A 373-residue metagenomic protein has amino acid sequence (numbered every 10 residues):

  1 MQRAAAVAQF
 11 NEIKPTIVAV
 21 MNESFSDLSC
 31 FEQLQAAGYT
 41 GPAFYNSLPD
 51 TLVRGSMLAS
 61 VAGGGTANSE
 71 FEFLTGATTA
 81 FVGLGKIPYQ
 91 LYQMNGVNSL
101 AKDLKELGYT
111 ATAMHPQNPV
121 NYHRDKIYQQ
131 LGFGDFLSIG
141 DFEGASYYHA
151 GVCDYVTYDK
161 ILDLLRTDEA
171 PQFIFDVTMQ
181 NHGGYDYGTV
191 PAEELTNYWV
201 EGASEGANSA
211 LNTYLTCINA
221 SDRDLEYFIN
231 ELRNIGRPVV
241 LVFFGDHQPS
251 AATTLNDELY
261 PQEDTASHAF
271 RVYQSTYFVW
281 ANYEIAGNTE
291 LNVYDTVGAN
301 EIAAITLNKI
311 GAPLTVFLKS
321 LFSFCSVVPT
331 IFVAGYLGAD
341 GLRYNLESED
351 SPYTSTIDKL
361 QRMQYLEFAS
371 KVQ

Functional and structural regions predicted by a protein language model:
R3-P15, A19-Q373: Solvent-exposed soluble domains appended to multi-pass membrane proteins
